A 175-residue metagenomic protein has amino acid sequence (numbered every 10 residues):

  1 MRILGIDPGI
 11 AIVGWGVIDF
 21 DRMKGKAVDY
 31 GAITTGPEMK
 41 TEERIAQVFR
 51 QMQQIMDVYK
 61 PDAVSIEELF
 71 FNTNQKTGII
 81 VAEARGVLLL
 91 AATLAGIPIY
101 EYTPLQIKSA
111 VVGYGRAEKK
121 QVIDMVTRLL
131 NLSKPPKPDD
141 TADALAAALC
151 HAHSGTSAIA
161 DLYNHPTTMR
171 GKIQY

Functional and structural regions predicted by a protein language model:
M1-Y175: Phosphate- and other anionic-substrate recognition elements at nucleic-acid/protein interfaces
